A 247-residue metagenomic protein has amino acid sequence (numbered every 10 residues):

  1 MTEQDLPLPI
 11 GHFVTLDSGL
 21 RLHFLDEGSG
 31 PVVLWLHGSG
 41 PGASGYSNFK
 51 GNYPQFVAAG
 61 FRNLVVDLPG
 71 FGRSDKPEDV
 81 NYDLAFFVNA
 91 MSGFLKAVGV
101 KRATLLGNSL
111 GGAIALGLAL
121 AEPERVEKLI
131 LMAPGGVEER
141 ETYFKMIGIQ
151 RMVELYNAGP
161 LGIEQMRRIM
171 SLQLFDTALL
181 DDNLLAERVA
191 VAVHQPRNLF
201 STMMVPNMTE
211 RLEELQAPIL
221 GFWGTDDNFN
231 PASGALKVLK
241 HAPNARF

Functional and structural regions predicted by a protein language model:
D17, L25, Y53-A58, V65-L106: Active-site loop/oxyanion-hole signature of alpha/beta-hydrolase fold enzymes
G30, G38-A43, S109: Active-site glycine-rich loops that stabilize anionic/oxyanionic intermediates across multiple enzyme folds
G40-Y53: The serine-hydrolase catalytic nucleophile loop
L116-L120, E127-P160: Flexible "cap/lid" loop of the alpha/beta hydrolase fold
E164-R168, L184-E214: Hydrophobic, aromatic-rich cap/lid helix
L215, G221-W223: Short beta-strand/loop motif that positions the catalytic acidic residue of the alpha/beta-hydrolase fold
T225-N230: Acidic catalytic loop of the alpha/beta-hydrolase fold
A232-F247: Catalytic histidine neighborhood in serine/cysteine hydrolases with alpha/beta-hydrolase-type architecture
